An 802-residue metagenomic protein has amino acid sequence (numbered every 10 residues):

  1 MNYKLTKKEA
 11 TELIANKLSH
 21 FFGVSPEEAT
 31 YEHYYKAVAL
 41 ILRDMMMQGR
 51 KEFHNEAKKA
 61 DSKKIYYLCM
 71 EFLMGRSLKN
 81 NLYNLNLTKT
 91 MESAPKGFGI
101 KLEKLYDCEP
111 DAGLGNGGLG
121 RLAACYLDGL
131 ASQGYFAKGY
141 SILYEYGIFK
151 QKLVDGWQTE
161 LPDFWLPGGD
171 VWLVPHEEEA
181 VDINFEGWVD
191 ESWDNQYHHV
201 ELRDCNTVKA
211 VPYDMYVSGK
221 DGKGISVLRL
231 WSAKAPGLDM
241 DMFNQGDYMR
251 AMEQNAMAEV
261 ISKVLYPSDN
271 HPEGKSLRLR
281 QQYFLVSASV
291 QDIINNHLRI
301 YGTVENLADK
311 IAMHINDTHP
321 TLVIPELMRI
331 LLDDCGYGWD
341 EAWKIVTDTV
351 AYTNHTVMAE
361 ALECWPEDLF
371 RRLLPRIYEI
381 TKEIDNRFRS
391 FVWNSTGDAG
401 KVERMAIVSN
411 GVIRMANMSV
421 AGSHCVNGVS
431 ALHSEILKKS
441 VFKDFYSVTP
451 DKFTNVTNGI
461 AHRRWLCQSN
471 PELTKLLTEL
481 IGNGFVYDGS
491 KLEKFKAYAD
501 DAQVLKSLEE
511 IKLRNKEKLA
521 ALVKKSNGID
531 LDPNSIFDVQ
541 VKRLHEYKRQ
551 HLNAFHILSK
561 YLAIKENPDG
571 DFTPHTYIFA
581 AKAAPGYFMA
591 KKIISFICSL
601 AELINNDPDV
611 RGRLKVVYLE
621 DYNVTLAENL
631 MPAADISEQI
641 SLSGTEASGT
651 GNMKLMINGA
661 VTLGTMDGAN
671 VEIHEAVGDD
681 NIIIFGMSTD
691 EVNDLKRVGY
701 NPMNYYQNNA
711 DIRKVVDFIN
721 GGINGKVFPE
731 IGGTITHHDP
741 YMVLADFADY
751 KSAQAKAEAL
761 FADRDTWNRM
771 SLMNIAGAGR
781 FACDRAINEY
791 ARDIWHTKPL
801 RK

Functional and structural regions predicted by a protein language model:
M1-K802: A conserved ligand/cofactor-binding region detector
